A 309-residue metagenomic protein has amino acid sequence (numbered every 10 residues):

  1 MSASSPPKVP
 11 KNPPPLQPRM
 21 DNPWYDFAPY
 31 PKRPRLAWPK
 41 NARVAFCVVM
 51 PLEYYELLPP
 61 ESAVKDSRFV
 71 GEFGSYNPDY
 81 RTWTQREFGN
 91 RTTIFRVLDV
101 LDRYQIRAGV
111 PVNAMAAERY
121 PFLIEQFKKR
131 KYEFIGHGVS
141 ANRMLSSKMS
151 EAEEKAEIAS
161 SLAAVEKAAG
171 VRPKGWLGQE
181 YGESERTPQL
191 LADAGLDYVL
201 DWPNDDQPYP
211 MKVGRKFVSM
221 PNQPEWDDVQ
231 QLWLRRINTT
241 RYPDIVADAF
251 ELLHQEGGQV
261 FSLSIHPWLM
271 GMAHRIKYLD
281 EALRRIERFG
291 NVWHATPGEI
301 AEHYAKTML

Functional and structural regions predicted by a protein language model:
S2-G175, E180-V218, Y242-L263, G271-L309: Catalytic alpha-helical scaffold of carbohydrate-active enzymes acting on polysaccharides/glycoconjugates
E72, S219-R241: Positively charged, amphipathic and often flexible ligand-engagement surfaces
H266: Acidic/histidine-rich, metal-coordinating catalytic segments
